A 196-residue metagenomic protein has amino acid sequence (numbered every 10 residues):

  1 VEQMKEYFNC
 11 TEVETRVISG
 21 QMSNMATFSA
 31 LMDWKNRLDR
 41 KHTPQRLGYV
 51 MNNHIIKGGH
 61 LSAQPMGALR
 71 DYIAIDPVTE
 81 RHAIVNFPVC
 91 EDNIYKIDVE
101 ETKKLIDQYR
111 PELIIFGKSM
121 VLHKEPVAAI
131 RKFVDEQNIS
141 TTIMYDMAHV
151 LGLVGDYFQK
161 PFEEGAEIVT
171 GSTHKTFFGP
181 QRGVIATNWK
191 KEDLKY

Functional and structural regions predicted by a protein language model:
E2-V13, I18-Y196: Conserved PLP-enzyme active-site core in the AAT-like
